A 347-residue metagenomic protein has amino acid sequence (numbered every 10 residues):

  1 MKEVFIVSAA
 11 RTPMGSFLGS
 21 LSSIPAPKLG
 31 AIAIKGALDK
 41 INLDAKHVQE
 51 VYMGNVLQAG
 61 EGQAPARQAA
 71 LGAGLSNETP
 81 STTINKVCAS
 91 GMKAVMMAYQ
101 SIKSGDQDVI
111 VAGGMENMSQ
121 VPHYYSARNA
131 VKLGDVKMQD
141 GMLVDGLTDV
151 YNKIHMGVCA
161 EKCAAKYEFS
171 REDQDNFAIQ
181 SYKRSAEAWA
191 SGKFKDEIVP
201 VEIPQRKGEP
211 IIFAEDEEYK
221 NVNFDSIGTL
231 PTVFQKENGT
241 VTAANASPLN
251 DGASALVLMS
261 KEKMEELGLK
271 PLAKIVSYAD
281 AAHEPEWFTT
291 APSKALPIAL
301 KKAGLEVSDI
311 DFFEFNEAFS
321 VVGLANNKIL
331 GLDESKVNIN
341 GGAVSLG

Functional and structural regions predicted by a protein language model:
M1-A9, T148-M156, K270-A273: Short coil-to-beta-strand
M1-E61, P65-A73, P80, K162-R171 (+5 more regions): Conserved active-site "lid/cap" helical segment
I6, D108-A112, F312: Short glycine-aspartate micro-motif
R11-T12, S23-I32, K40, D173-E266 (+1 more regions): N-terminal extracellular/periplasmic Venus flytrap/periplasmic-binding protein-like
L18-G19, Q63-A64, Q120-S126, F213 (+1 more regions): Short acidic, glycine/serine/threonine-rich loops at helix termini
L57-Q58, G62, L71, L75 (+2 more regions): Claisen-condensing/thiolase-fold acyl-transfer catalytic domains that form or cleave C-C bonds in fatty acid
K86-E116, A164-K193, A255-E262, N327-K328: Active-site-proximal alpha-helical scaffold in enzymes
V109-K162: Flexible glycine-/small-residue-enriched beta->alpha junction loops that bind anionic phosphate/pyrophosphate groups
